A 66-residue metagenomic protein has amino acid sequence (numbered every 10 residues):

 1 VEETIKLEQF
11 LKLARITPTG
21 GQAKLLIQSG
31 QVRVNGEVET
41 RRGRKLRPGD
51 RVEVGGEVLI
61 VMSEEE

Functional and structural regions predicted by a protein language model:
V1, G30, G56-V58: Generic structural motif recognizing short loop/turn segments at the entrances and edges of beta-strands
E3-P48: A basic, amphipathic helix-loop patch mediating RNA/tRNA/ribosome contacts
E39-E66: C-terminal structural segments of small proteins and small subunits
